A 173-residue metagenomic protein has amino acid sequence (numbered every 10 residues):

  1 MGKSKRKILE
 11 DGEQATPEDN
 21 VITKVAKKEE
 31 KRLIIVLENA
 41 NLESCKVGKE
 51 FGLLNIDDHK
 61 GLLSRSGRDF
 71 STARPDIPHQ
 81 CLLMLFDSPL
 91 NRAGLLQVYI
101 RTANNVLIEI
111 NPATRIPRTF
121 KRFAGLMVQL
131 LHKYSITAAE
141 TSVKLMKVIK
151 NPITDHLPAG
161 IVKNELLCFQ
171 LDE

Functional and structural regions predicted by a protein language model:
G2-F169: RNA substrate-binding interface of SAM-dependent RNA methyltransferases
E173: Extended hydrophobic
